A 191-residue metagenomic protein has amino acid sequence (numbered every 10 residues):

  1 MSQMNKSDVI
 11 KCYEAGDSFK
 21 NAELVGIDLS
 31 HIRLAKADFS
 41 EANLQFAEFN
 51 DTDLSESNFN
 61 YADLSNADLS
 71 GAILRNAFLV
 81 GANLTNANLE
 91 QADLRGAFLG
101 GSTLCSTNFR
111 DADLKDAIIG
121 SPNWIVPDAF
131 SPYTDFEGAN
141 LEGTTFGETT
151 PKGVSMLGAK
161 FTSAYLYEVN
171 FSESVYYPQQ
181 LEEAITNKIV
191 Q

Functional and structural regions predicted by a protein language model:
M1-Q191: Tandem repeat scaffolds
